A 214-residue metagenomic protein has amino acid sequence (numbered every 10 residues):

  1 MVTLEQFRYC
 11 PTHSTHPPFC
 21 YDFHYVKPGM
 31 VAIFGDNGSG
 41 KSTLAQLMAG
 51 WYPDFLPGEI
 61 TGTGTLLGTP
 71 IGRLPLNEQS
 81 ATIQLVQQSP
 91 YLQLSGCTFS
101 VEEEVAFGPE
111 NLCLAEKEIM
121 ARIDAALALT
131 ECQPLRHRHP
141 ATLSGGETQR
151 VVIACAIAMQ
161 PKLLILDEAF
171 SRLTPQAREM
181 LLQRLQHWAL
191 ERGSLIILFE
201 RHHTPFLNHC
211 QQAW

Functional and structural regions predicted by a protein language model:
P57-E59, T69-Q84, N111: ABC ATPase NBD coupling module
S89, C97-N111: Q-loop/switch helix immediately C-terminal to the Walker
A106, K117-L135: Conserved ABC ATPase "signature" region
H139-L143, E147: Conserved ABC ATPase signature
I153: Hydrophobic anchor residue at the start of the ABC signature
Q160: Conserved catalytic motifs of ABC-family nucleotide-binding domains
L164-E168: Catalytic Walker B motif of ABC-type/P-loop ATPase nucleotide-binding domains
